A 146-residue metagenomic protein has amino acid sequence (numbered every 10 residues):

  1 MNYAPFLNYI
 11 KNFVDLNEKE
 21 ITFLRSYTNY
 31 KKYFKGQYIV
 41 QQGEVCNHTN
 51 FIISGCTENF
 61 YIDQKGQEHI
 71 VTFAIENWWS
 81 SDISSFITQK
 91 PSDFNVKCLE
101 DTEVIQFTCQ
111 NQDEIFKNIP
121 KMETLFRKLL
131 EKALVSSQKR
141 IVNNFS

Functional and structural regions predicted by a protein language model:
M1-N29, S85: Cyclic nucleotide-binding regulatory module and flanking cytosolic helices
N29, Y38, C56-Y61, W79 (+1 more regions): Short beta-strand segments in beta-sandwich/barrel cores
G36, N47-E58, K65, E76-N77: Glycine- and acidic-residue-biased ligand/ion/polar-headgroup-sensing regions
I39-E44: Short phosphate-coordinating micro-motif centered on Lys-Gly-acidic
I70-E131: Cyclic-nucleotide recognition modules
R127-S146: Strongly charged, low-complexity linkers/loops
